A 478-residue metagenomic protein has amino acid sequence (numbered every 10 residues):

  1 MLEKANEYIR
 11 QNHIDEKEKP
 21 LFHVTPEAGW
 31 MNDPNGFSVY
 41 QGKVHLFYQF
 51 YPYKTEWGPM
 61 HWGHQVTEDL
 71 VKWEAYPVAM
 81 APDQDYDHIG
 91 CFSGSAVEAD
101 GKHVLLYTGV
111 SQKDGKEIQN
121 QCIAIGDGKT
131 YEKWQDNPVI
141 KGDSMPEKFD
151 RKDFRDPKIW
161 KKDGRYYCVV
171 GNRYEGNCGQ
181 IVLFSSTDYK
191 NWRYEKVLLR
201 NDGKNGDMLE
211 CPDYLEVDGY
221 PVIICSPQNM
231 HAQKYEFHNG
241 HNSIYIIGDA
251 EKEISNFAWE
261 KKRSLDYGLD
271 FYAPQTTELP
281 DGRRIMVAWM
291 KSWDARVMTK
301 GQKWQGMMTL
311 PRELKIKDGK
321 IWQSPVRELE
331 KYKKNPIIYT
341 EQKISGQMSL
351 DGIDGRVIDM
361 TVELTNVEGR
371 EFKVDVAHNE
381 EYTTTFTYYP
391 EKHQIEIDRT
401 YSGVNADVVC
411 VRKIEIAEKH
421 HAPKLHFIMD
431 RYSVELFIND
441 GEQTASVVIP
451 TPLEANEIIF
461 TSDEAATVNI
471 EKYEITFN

Functional and structural regions predicted by a protein language model:
M1-D156, K161-N205, E216-Y267, M290-E341 (+3 more regions): Beta-rich carbohydrate-recognition and catalytic domains
A5-R10, I244-K261, L265-N478: Beta-rich accessory regions
